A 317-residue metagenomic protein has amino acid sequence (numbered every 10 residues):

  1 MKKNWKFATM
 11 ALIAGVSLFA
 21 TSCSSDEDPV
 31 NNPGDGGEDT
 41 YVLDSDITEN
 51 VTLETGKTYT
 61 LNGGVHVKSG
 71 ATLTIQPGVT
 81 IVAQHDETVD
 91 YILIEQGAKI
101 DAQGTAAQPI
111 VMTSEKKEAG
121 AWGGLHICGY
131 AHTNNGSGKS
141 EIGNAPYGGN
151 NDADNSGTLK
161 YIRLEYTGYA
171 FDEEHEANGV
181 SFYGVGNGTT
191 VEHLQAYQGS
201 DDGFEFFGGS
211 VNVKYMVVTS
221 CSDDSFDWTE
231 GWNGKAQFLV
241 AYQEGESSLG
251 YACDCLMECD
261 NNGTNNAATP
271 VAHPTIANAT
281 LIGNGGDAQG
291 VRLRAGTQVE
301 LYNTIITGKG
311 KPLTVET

Functional and structural regions predicted by a protein language model:
K2-W5, G15-L43: Bacterial Sec-dependent N-terminal signal peptides
V30-T74, Q84-K99, G104, P109-D201 (+1 more regions): Extracellular beta-rich repeat passengers
